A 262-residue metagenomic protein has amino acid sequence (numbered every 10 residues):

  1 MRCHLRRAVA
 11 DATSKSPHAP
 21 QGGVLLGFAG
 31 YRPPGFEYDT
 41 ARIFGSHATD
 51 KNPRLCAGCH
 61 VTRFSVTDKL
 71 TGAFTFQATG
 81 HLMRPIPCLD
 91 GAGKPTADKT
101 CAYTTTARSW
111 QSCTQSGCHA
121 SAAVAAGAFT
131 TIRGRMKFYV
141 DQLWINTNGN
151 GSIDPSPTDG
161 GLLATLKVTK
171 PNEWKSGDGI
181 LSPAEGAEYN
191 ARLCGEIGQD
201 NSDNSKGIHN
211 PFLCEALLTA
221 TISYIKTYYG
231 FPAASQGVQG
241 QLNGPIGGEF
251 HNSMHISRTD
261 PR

Functional and structural regions predicted by a protein language model:
M1-R262: C-type cytochrome heme-c attachment and multiheme electron-transfer modules
